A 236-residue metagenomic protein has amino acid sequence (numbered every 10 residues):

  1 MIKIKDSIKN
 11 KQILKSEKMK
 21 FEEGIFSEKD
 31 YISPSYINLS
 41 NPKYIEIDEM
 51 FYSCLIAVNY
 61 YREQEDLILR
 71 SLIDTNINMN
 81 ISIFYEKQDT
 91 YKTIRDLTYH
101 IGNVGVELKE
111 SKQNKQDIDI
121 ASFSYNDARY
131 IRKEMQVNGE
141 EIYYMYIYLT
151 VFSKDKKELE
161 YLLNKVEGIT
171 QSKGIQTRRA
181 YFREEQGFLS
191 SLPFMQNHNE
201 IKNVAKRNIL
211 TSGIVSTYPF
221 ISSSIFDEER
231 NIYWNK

Functional and structural regions predicted by a protein language model:
M1-Y218: Extended, folded cores of ATP/NTP-driven motor/assembly subunits in large transport and secretion machines
T217-I225: Active-site phosphate-binding and catalytic loops of NTP-dependent enzymes
I225-K236: Glycine-rich phosphate-binding loop of nucleotide-binding enzymes
